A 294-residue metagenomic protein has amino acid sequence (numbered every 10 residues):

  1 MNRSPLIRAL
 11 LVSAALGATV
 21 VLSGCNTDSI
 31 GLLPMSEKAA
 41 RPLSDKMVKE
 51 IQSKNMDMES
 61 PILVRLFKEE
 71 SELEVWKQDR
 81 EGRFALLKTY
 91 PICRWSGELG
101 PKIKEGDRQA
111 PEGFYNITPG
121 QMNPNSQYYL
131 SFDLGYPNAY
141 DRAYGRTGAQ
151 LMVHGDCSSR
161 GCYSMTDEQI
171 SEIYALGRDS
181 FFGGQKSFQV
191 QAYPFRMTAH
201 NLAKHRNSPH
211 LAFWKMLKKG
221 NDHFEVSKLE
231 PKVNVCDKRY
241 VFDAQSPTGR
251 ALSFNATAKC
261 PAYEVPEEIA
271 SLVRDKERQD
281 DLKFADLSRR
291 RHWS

Functional and structural regions predicted by a protein language model:
N2-V12: Bacterial N-terminal signal peptides that target proteins for export
V21-G24: C-terminal motif of bacterial Sec signal peptides marking the signal peptidase cleavage site
N26-S29: Bacterial signal peptide processing site
D45-L63, V75-K77, R94-E105, E112-T118 (+2 more regions): N-terminal post-signal-peptidase region of extra-cytosolic proteins
E69, P91-L99, V190-T198: Acidic helix-start/capping segments at beta-turn-to-alpha-helix junctions
D79-W95: Short Gly/aromatic-enriched secondary-structure transition segments
G106-C260, D280: Exported/periplasmic cell-wall-interacting domains
A262-S294: C-terminal non-catalytic accessory extensions
